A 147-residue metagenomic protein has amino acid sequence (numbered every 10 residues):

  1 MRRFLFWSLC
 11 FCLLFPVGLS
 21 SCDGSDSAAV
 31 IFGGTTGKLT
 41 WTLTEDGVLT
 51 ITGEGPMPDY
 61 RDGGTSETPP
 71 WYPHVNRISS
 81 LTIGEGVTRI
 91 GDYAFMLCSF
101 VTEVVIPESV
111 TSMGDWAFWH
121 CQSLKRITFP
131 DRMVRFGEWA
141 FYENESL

Functional and structural regions predicted by a protein language model:
M1-S8: Bacterial N-terminal signal peptides that target proteins for export
S8-G18: Bacterial N-terminal signal peptides
C12-L14, G24, F100, S123: Residue-level detector of bioactive/disordered segments in secreted/extracellular proteins and virion assembly
G18-A28: Sec-dependent signal peptide cleavage junction
D26-S80: N-terminal segments that cap or nucleate solenoid repeat domains
V48-G55, V75-R89, S99-S112, Q122-R135 (+1 more regions): Structural signature of tandem-repeat unit edges
P70-P73, R89-F95: Amphipathic alpha-helical interaction surfaces in cytosolic regulatory modules
G91-A94, G114-W119, G137-Y142: Consensus positions within tandem repeat domains that build extended binding/scaffold surfaces
